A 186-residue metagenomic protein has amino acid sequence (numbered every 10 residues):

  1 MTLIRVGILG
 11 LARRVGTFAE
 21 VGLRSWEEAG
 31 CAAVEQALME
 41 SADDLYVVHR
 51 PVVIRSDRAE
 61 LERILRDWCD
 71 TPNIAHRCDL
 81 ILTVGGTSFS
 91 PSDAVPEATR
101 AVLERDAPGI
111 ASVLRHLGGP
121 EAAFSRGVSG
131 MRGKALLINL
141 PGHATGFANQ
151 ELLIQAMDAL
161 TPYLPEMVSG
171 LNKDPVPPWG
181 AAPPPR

Functional and structural regions predicted by a protein language model:
M1-R186: Non-catalytic beta/alpha edge segments that cap or flank active sites
